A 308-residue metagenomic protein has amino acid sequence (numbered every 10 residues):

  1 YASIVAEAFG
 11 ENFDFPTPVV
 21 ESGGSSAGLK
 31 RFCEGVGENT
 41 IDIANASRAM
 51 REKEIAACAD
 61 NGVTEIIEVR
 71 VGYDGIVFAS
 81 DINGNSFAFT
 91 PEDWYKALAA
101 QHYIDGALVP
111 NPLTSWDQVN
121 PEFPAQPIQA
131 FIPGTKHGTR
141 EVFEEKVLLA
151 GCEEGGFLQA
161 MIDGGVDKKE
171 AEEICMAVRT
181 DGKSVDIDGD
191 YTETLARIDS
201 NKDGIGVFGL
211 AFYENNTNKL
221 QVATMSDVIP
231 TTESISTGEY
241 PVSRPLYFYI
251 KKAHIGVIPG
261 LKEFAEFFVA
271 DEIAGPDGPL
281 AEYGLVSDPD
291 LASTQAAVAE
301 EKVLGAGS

Functional and structural regions predicted by a protein language model:
Y1-S308: Flexible loop/hinge segments at secondary-structure junctions
